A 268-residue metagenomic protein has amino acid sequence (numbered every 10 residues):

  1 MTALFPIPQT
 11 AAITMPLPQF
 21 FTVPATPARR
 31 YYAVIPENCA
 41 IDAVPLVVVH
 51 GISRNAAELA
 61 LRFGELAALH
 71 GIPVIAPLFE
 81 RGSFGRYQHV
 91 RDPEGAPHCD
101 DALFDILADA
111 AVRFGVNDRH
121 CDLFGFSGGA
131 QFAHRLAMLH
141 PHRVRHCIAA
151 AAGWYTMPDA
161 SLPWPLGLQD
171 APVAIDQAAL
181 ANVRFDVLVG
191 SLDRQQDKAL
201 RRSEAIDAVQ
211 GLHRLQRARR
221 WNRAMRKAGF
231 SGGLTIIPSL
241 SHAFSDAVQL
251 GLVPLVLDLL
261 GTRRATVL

Functional and structural regions predicted by a protein language model:
M1-P45, E58, H98, C121-F126 (+7 more regions): A domain-start/cap signature at the N-terminus of enzymes
P24-I35, C39-D122: Serine-hydrolase catalytic machinery in alpha/beta-hydrolase-like enzymes
V47-V49, A150, V189, I237: Alpha/beta-hydrolase
L59-F63, A133, A218, N222: Short, highly selective alpha-helical patches that border small-molecule cofactor pockets in redox/cofactor-processing
L78-G82, G153, L240: Short beta-to-alpha linker loops that shape the active-site pocket of alpha/beta-hydrolase fold enzymes
L136-A137: Aromatic pocket-lining residues of Rossmann-like dinucleotide-binding sites
H146, W154-A228: The feature captures the conserved acid-bearing segment of alpha/beta-hydrolase catalytic domains
R219-L268: C-terminal catalytic histidine-bearing segment of alpha/beta-hydrolase fold enzymes
